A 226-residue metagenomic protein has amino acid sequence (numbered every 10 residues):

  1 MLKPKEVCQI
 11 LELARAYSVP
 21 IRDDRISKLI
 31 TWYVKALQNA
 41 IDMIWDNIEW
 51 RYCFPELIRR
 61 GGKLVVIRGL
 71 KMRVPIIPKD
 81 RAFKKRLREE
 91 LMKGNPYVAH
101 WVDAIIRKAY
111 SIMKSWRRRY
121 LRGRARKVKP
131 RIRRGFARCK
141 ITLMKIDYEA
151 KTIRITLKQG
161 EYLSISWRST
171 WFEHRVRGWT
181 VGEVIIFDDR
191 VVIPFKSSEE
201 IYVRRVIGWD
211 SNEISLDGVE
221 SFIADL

Functional and structural regions predicted by a protein language model:
M1-L226: Nucleic-acid substrate recognition interfaces
